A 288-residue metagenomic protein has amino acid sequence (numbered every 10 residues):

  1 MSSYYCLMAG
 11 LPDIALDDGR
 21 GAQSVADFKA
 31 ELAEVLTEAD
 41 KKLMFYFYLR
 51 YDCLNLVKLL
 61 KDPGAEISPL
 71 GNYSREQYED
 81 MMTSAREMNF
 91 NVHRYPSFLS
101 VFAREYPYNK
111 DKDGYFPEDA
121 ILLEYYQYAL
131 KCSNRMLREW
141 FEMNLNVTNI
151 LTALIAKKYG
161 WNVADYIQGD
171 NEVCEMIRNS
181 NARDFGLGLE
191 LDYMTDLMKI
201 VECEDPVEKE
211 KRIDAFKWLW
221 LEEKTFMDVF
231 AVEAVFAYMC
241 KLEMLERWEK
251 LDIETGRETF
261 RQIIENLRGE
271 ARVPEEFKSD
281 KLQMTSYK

Functional and structural regions predicted by a protein language model:
M1-K288: Extended alpha-helical surfaces
